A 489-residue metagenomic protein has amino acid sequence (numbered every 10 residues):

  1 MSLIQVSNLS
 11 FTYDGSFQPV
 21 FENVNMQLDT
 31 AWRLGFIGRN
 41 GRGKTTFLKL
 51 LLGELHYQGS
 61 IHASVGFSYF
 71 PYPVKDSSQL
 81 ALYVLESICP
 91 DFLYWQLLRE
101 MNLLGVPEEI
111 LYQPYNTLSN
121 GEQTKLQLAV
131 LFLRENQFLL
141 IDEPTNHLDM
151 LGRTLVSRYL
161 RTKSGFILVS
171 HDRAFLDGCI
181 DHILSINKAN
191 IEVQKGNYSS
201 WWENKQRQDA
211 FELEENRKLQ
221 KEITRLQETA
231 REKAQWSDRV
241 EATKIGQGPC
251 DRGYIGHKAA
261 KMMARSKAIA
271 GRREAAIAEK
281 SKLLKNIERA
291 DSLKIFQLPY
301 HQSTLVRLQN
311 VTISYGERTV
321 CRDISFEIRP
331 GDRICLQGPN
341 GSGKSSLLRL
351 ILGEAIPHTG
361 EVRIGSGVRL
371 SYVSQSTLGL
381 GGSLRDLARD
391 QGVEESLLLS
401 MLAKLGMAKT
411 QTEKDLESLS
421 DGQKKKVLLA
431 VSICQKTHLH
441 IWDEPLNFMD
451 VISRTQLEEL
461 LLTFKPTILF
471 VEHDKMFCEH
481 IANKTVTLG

Functional and structural regions predicted by a protein language model:
M1-N216, F296, Y300-G489: ABC ATP-binding cassette signature C-motif
S2-I4, E212-T319: Flexible nucleotide-interacting loop at or near the entrance of a catalytic core
